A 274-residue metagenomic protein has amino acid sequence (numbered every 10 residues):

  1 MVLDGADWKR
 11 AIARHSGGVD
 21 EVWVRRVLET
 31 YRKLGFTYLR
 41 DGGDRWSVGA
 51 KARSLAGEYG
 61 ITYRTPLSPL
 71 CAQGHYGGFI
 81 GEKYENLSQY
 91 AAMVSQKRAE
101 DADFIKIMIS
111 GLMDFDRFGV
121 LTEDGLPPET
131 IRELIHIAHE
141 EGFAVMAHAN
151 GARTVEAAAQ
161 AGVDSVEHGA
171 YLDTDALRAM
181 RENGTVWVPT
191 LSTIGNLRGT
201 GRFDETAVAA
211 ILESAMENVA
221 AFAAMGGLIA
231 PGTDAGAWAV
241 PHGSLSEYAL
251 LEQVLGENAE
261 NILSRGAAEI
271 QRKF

Functional and structural regions predicted by a protein language model:
M1, R64-P69, A102-S110, T185-T193: Non-cysteine beta-strand/loop elements that form the S-adenosyl-L-methionine
M1-R10, I61-I80, I131-R132: N-terminal small/glycine-rich loop or linker at the start of catalytic domains across soluble metabolic enzymes
M1-S54: Metal-associated gating/positioning segment near the N- to mid-region
V2-D4, R45-G49, C71-A72, G111-F115 (+4 more regions): Active-site environment of divalent metal-dependent phosphoester hydrolases
W8-W23, H75-A92, A144-M146: Active-site mouth loops of central-metabolism enzymes
D44-A72, V188: Glycine-rich, aromatic-flanked loop segments that form ligand/cofactor-binding clefts across common enzyme folds
S88-I109, M113-W187, V208-I229: Histidine/acidic residue-rich metal-binding segments in metalloenzymes
E140, F203, L212-F274: His/Asp/Glu-enriched, well-ordered alpha-helical/loop segment that forms or immediately abuts the divalent-metal
